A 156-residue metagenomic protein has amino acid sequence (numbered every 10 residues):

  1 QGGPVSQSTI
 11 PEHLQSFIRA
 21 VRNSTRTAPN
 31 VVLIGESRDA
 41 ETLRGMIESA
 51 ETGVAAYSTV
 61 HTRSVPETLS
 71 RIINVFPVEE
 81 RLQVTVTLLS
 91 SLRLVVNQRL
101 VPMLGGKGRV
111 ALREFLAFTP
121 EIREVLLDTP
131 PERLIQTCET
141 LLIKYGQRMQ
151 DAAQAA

Functional and structural regions predicted by a protein language model:
Q1-A156: Short, flexible helix-loop junctions that flank or precede catalytic/ligand sites
